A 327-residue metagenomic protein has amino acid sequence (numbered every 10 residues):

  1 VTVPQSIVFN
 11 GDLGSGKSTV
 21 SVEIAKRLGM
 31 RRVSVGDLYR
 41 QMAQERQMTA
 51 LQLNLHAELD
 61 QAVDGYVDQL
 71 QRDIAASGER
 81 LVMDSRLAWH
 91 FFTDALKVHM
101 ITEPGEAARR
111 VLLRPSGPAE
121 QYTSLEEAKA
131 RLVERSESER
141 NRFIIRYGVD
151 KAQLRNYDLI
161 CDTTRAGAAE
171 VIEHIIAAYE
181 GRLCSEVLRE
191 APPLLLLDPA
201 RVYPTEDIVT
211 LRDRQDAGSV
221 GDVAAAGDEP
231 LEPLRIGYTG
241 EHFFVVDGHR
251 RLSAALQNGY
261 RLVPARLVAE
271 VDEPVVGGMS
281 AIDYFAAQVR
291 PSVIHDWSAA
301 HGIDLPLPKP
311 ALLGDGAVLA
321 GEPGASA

Functional and structural regions predicted by a protein language model:
F9: Hydrophobic anchor at the beta1->P-loop junction of P-loop NTPases
D12: P-loop (Walker A) phosphate-binding loop of NTP-binding proteins
G16: Conserved glycine(s) of the Walker
V20: Hydrophobic positions on the alpha1 helix immediately C-terminal to the Walker A/P-loop
K26-V33: Post-Walker A helix-loop "phosphate-sensing" segment adjacent to the P-loop in P-loop NTPases
V35-F92, G105-E106, G117-E120, A130 (+1 more regions): ATP-dependent small-molecule kinase phosphotransfer cores that center on conserved nucleotide phosphate-binding segments
E120-V171, L196: Small-molecule kinase domains that catalyze NTP-dependent phosphoryl transfer to phosphate-bearing small molecules
A177, G181-S326: Short, charged/polar connector segments at secondary-structure boundaries
